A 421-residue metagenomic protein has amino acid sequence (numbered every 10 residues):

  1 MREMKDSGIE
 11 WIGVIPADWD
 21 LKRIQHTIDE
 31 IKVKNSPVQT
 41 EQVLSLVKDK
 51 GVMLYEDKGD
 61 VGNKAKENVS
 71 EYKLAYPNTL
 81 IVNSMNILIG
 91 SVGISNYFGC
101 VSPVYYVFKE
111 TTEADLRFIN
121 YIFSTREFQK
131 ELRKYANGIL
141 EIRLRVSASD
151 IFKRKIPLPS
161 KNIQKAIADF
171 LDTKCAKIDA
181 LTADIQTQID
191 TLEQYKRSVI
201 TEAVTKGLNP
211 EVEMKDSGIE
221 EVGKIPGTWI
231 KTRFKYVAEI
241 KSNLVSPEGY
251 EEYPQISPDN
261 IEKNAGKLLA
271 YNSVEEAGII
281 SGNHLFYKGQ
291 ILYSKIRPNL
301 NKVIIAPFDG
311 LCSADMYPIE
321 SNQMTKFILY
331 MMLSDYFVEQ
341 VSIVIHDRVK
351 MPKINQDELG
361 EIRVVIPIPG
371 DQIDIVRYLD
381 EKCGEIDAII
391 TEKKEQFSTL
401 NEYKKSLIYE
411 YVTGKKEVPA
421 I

Functional and structural regions predicted by a protein language model:
M1-D18, P159-V212, V365-I421: Amphipathic alpha-helical coiled-coil/heptad-repeat segments
R2-S36, K153, K161, K165 (+4 more regions): Non-catalytic DNA-recognition/assembly elements of restriction-modification systems
E3-E10, M85, G99-Y106, I139-K165 (+3 more regions): A short glycine-rich beta-alpha junction/loop motif
S7-G8, Q25-S36, T40-P77, K235-S246 (+2 more regions): Sequence-specific dsDNA recognition surfaces
Q42-V61, N83-V104, R117, Y121 (+6 more regions): Short, ligand-facing micro-motifs at secondary-structure edges
